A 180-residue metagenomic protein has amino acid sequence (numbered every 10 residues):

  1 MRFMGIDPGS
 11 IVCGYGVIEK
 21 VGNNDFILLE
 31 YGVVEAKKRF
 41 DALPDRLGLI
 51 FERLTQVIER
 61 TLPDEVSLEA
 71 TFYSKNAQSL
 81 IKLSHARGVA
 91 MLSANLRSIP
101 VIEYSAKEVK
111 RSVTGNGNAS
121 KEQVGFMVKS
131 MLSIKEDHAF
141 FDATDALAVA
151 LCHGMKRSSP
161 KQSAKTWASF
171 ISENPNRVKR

Functional and structural regions predicted by a protein language model:
M1-R180: Phosphate- and other anionic-substrate recognition elements at nucleic-acid/protein interfaces
